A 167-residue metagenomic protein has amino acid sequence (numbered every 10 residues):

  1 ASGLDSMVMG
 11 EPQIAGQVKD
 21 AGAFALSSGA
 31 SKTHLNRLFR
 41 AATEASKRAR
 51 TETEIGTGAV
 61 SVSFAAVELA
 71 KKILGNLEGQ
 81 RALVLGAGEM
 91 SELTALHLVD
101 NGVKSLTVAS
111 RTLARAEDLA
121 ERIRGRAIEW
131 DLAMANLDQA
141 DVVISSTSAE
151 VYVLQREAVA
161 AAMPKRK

Functional and structural regions predicted by a protein language model:
A1-D5, S91, A162, R166-K167: Short intrinsically disordered, low-complexity coil segments enriched in acidic
A1-E78: Glycine/serine-rich phosphate-binding loop and adjoining beta1-alpha1 elements at the start of nucleotide-handling
E11, A87-G88, R111, S146-S148: Fold-independent oxyanion-binding glycine-rich loops and adjacent beta-strand/coil segments at enzyme active sites
G16, E92, E117: Alpha-helical elements of the RecA-like P-loop NTPase motor core of helicases
A42, G58-S63, V67-V99, V103 (+1 more regions): Glycine-rich adenosine-cofactor-binding loop
A87, G102-N136: Adenosine-nucleotide cofactor-binding segment
A95, V99, E117-A120, A160: Short, well-ordered alpha-helical packing segments
A120-K167: Rossmann-like adenosine-cofactor binding region
